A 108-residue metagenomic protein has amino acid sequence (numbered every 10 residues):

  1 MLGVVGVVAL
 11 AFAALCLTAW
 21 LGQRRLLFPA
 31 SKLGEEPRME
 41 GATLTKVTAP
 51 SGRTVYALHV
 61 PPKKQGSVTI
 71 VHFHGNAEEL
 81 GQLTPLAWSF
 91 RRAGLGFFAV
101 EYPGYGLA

Functional and structural regions predicted by a protein language model:
V4, V8-T48: An N-terminal hydrophobic leader/cap segment in hydrolases
P50-A108: Membrane-embedded segments
